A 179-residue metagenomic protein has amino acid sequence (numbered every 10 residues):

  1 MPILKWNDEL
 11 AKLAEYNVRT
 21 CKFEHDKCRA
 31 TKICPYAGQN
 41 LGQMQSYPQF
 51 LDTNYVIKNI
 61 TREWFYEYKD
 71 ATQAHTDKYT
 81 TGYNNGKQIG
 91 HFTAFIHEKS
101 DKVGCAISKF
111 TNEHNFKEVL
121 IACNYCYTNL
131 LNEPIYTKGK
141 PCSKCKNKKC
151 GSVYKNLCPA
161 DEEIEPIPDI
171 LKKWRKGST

Functional and structural regions predicted by a protein language model:
M1-T179: Mature extracellular or exoplasmic CAP/SCP-family domains and secreted bioactive peptides
